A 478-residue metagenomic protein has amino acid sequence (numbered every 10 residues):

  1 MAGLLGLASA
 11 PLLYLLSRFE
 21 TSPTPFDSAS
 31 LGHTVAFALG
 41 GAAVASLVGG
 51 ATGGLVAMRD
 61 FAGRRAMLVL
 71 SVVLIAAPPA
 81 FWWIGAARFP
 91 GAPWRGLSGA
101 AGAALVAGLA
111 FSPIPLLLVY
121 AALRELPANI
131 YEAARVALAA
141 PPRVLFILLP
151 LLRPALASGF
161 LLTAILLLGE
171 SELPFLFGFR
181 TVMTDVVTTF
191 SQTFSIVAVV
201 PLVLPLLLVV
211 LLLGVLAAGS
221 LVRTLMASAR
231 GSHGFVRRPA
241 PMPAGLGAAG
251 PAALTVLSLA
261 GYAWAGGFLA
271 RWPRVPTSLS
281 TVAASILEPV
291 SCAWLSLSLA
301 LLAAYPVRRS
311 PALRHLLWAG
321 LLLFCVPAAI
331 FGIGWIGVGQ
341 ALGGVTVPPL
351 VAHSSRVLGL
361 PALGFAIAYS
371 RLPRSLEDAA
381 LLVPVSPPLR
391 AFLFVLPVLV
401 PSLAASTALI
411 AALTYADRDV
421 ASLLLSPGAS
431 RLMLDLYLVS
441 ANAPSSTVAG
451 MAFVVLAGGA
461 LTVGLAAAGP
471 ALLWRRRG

Functional and structural regions predicted by a protein language model:
M1-R124, L151-F175, V200-A218, P243-S370 (+3 more regions): Membrane-water interface segments at the C-terminal ends of transmembrane alpha-helices in multi-pass inner-membrane
L16-F19, A92, F177-M183, L225-H233 (+1 more regions): Peri-membrane helix termini and adjoining interfacial loops of integral membrane proteins
M58-D60, P127-A133, R223-F235, L301-L313 (+2 more regions): Cytoplasmic membrane-interface regions of multi-pass membrane proteins
R59, R124-L152, F179, L372 (+1 more regions): Short helix-to-coil transition segments within interhelical loops that connect adjacent transmembrane helices
P127-A128, L173, F179-M183, S191-Q192 (+3 more regions): Feature of multi-pass inner-membrane transport and sensor proteins that recognizes transmembrane helices together
A134, A198-V200, A380, T447-A449: Solenoid-repeat scaffolds in large eukaryotic assemblies
L168-S195, Y415-S446: Glycine-rich helix-loop "coupling/hinge" segments at transmembrane-helix boundaries in multipass transporters
